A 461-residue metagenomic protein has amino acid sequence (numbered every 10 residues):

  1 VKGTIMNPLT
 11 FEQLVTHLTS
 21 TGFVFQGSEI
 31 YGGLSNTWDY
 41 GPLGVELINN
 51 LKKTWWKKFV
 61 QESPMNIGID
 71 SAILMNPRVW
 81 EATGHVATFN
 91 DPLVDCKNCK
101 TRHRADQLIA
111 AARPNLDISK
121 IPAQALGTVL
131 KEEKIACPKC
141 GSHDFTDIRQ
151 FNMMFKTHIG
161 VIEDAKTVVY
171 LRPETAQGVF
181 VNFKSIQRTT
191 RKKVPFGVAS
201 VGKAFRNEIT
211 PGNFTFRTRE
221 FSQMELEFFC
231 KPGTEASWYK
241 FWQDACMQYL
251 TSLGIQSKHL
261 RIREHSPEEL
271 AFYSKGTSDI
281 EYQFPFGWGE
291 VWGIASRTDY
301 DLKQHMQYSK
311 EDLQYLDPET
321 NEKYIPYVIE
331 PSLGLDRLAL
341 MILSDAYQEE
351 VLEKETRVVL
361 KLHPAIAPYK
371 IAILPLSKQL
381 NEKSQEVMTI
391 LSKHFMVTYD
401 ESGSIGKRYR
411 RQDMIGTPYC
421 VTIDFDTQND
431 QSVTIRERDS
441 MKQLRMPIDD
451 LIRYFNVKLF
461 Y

Functional and structural regions predicted by a protein language model:
K2-Y461: NTP/phosphate- and nucleic-acid-binding module
